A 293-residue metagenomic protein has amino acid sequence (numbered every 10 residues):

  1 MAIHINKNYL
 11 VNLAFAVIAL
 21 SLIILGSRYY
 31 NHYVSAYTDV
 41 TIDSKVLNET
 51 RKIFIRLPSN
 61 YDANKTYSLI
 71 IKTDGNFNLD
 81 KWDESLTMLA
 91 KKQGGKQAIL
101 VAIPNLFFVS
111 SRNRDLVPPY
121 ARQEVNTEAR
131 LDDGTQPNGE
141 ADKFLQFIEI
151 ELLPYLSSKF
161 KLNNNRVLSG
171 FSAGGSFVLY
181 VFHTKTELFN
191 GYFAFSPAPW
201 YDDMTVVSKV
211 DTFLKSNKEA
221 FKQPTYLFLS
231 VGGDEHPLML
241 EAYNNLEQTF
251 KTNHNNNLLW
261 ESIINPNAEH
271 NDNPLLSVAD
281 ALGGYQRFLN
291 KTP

Functional and structural regions predicted by a protein language model:
M1-N6: N-terminal secretory signal peptides that target proteins for export/translocation
K7-Y9, L13, T292: N-terminal cationic leader/targeting segments used for protein routing and processing
N12-G26: Hydrophobic membrane-insertion alpha-helices, especially the h-region of bacterial N-terminal signal peptides
G26-P293: Non-catalytic cap/lid and distal C-terminal segments of serine-dependent acyl enzymes
